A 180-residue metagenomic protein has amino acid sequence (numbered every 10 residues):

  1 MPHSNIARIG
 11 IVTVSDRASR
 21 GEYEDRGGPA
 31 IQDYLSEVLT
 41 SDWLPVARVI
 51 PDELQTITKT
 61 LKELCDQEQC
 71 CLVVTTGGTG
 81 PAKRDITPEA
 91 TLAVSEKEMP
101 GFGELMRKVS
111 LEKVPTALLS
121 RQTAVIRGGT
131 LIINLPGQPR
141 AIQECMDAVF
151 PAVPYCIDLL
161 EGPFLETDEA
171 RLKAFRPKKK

Functional and structural regions predicted by a protein language model:
M1-K180: Non-catalytic beta/alpha edge segments that cap or flank active sites
